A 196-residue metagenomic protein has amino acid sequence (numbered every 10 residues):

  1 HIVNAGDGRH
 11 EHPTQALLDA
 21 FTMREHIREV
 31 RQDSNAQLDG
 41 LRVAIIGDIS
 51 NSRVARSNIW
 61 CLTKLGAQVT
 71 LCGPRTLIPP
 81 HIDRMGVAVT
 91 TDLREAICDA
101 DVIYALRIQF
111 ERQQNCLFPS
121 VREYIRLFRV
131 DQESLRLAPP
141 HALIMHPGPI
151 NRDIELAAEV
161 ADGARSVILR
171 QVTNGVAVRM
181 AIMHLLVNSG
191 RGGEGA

Functional and structural regions predicted by a protein language model:
H1-R24, R152: Phosphate/diphosphate ligand-binding glycine-rich loop within oxidoreductases
I2-A5, H12, I45, L71 (+2 more regions): General beta-strand structural signal in soluble alpha/beta enzymes
D7-G8, P74-T76, I108, P149: Short, ordered loop/turn segments at secondary-structure junctions
E11-L17, P80-I82, A100-D101, A177-A181: Short, charged, surface-exposed secondary-structure boundary motifs
R24-L106: Glycine-rich phosphate/diphosphate-binding loop of Rossmann-like nucleotide-binding domains
I82-E159: Rossmann-like adenosine-cofactor binding region
H141-A196: Adenosine-phosphate binding glycine-rich loop
